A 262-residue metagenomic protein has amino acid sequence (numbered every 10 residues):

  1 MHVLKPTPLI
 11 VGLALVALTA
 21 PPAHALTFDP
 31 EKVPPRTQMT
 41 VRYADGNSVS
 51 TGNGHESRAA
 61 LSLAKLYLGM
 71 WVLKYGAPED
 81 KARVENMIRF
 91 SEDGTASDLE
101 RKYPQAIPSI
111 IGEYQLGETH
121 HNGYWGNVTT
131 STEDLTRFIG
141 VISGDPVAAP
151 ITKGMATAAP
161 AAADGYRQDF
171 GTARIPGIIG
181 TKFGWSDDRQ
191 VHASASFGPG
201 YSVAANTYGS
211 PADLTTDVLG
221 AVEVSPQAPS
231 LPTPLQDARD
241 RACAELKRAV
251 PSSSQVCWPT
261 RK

Functional and structural regions predicted by a protein language model:
M1-A25: Secretory targeting and sorting signals
A14, R58, Y124: Generic anion/oxyanion-binding catalytic loop in active/binding sites
L26-S50, Y103-K262: Penicillin-recognizing serine hydrolase domain
G46-G52, L66-G69, F90: Acidic/histidine-rich, surface-exposed loop or edge segments in extracytoplasmic proteins
S57-P78, M87: Active-site SXXK
A64-L68, T95, S131-D134: Catalytic-loop motifs flanking and including active-site residues across diverse enzymes
W71, D98, R137: Alpha-helical scaffold segments in soluble metabolic enzymes
G76-Y124: Conserved catalytic neighborhood of penicillin-recognizing serine enzymes
